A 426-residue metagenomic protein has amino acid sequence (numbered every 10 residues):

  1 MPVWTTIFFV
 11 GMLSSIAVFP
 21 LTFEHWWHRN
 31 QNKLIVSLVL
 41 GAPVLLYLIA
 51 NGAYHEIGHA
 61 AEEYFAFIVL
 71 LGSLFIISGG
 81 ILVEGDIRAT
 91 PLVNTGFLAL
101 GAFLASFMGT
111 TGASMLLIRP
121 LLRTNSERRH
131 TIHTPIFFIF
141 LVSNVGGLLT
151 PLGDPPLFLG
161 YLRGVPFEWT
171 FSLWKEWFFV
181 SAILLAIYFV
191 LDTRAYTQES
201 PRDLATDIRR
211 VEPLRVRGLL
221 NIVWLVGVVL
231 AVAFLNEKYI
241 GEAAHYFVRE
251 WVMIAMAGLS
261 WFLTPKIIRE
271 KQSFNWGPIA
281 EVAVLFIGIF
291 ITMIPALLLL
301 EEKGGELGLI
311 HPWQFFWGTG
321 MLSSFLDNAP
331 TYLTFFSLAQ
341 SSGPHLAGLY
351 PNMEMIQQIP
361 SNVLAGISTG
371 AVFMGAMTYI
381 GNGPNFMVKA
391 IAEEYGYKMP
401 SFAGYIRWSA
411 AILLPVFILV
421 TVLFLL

Functional and structural regions predicted by a protein language model:
M1-T5, W26-I35, Y54-A66, F167-W177 (+5 more regions): Interfacial loop-to-helix junctions that mark the boundaries of transmembrane helices in multi-pass membrane
W4-I16, N30-L46, Y64-L74, R217-G227 (+2 more regions): Hydrophobic mid-bilayer segments of alpha-helices in multi-pass membrane transport proteins, especially secondary
T5, E62-L71, A102, W169-I187 (+3 more regions): Alpha-helical transmembrane segments
G11-F23, I77, G112, L116 (+6 more regions): Juxtamembrane interface elements at the cytosolic ends of transmembrane helices in multi-pass membrane proteins
L21-H25, V44-E63, F75-T90, F103-L116 (+3 more regions): Transmembrane alpha-helix boundary signature
W26, H130, L149-T150, L159 (+3 more regions): Juxtamembrane and boundary regions of transmembrane helices in multi-pass small-molecule transporters and channels
A105, M115-H130, T134-I136, L159-K175 (+3 more regions): Membrane-interfacial helix-loop connectors
L225-G343: Transmembrane helical segments that form the transport core of multi-pass membrane transport proteins
